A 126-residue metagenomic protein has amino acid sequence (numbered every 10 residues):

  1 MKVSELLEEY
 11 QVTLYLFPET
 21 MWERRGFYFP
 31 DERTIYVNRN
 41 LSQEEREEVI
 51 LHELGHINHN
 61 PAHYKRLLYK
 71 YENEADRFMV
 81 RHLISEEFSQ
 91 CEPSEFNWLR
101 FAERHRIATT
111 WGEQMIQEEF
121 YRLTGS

Functional and structural regions predicted by a protein language model:
M1-S126: Active-site hotspot residues in diverse enzymes, especially metal/ion-binding acidic/histidine motifs
